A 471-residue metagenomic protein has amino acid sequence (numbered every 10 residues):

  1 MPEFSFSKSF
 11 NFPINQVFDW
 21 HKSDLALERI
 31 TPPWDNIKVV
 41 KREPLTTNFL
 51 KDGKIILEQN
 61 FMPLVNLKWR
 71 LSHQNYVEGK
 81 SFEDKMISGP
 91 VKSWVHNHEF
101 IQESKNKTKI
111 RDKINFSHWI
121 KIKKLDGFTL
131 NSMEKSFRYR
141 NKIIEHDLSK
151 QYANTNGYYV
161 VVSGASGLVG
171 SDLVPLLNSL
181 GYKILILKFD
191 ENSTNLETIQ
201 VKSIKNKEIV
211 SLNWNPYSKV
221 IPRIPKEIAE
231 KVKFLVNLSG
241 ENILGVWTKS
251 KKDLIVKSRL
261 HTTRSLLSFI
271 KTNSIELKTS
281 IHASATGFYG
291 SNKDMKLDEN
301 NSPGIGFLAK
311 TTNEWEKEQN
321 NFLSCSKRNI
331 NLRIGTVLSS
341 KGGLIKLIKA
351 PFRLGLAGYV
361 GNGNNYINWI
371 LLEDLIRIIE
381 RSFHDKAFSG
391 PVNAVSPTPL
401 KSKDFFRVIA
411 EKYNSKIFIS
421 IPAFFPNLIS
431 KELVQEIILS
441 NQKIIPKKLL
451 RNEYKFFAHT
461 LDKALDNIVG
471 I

Functional and structural regions predicted by a protein language model:
M1-T47: Hydrophobic ligand-binding cavity/cleft-lining segments
E28, K38-S88: Glycine-rich portal/gate segments that line the openings of hydrophobic small-molecule binding cavities
S81-E134: Beta-strand/loop substructures that line and gate deep hydrophobic ligand-binding cavities in soluble
Y158, D385-E432: Mid/C-terminal beta-alpha module of Rossmann-like enzyme folds, strongest in SDR-family dehydrogenases/epimerases
E208-H261: NAD(P)H-binding glycine-rich loop region in Rossmannoid oxidoreductase-like domains and their noncatalytic homologs
K252, R264-G306: Conserved Rossmann-fold NAD(P)-dependent oxidoreductase catalytic core, especially the SDR/UDP-sugar
K257, K293-N331: Catalytic helix-loop patch of NAD(P)-dependent Rossmann-fold dehydrogenases
C325-K327, L338-L347, S382-V392: Glycine/proline-rich active-site loop of Rossmann-fold NAD(P)-dependent oxidoreductases
